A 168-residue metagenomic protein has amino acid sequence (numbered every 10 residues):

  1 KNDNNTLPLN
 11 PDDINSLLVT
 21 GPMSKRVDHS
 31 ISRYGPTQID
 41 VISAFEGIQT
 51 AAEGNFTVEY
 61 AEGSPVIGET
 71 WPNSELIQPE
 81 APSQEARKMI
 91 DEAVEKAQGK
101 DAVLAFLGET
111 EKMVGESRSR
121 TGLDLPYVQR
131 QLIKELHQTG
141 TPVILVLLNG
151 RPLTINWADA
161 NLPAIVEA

Functional and structural regions predicted by a protein language model:
K1-A168: C-terminal non-catalytic regions of proteins with extracellular/luminal or membrane-system context
